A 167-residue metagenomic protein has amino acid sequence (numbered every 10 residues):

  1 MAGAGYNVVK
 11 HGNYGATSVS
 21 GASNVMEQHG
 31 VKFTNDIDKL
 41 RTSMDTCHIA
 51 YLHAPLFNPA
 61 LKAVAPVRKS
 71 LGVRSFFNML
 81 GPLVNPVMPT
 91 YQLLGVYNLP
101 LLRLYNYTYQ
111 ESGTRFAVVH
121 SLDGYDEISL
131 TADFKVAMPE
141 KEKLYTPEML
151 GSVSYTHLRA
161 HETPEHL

Functional and structural regions predicted by a protein language model:
M1-C47: A glycine-rich phosphate/pyrophosphate-binding beta-strand-loop-alpha-helix module
V8-G12, N35-D36, Y51-H53, S75-M79 (+1 more regions): General beta-strand structural signal in soluble alpha/beta enzymes
N13-S18, F57, L122-D123: Acidic, glycine-rich active-site loops and adjacent beta-strand->loop/helix elements that engage anionic groups
V19-N24, K62-P66, V87-Y91, E127-D133: Short acidic, glycine/serine/threonine-rich loops at helix termini
K39-G95: Phosphate/diphosphate-binding glycine-rich loops and adjacent basic-rich segments that engage nucleotide
T90-E127, T131-D133: Glycine-rich ThDP/TPP pyrophosphate-binding loop and its adjacent helix/strand module within ThDP-dependent enzymes
A132, M138-E142: Short acidic-glycine loop/turn motifs at beta-strand connectors
T156-E165: Conserved small/polar residues in nucleotide/adenosyl-binding loops
